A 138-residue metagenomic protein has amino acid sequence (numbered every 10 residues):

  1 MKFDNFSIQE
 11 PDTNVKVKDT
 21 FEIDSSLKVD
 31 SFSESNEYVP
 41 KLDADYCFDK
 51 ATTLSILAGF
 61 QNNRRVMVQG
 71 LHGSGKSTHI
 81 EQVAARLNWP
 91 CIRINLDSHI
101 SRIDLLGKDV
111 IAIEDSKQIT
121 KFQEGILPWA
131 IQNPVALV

Functional and structural regions predicted by a protein language model:
M1-V138: AAA+ P-loop NTPase catalytic core and its hallmark functional loops
